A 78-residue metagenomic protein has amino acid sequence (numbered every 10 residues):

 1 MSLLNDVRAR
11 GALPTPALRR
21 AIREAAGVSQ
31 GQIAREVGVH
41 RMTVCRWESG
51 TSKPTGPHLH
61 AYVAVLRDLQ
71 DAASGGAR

Functional and structural regions predicted by a protein language model:
M1-N5, T55-A77: DNA major-groove recognition helix of helix-turn-helix/homeodomain DNA-binding modules
M1-S2, V7-R20, V63: Residue-centric detector for conserved, function-critical "anchor" positions in compact interaction modules
A17-I33, A61, G76: Short basic helix-loop element that most often maps to the first helix and adjoining turn of HTH DNA-binding modules
R20, A34, C45-R46, T55 (+1 more regions): Key DNA-contacting residues within the recognition helix of helix-turn-helix
E24, G38, S49-T51: Residue-level detection of the helix-turn-helix DNA-binding "recognition helix"
G27-C45: Short alpha-helical DNA-recognition segment
